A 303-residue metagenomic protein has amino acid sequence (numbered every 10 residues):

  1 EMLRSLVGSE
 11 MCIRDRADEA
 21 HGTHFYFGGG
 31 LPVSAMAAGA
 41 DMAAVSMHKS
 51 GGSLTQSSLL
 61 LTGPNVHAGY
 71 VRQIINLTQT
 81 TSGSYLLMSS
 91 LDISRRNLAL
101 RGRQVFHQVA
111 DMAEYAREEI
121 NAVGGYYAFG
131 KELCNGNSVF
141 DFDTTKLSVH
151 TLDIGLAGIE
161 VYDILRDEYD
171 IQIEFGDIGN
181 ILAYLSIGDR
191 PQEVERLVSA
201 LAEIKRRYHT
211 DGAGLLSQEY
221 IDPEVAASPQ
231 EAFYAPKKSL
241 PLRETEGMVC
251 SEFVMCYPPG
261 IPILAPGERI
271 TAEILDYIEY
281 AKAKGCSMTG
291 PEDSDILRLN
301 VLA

Functional and structural regions predicted by a protein language model:
E1-G8, C12-I13: Single conserved hydrophobic/aromatic residue that forms the stacking wall/gate of nucleotide- or nucleobase-binding
R14-S34: Conserved PLP phosphate-binding loop immediately N-terminal to the Schiff-base lysine helix in PLP-dependent enzymes
D15-E19, A43-S46, S53, A128-K131 (+2 more regions): General beta-strand structural signal in soluble alpha/beta enzymes
S34-R72, Q79-S90: Active-site PLP attachment segment
S89-Q104, G188, Q192: Amphipathic alpha-helix from the class-I
R95, A99-G136: Conserved PLP-dependent catalytic core of the aminotransferase class-I/II
N121-G290: Conserved C-terminal alpha-helix-loop-beta "cap" of PLP-dependent enzymes that closes/shapes the active-site mouth
